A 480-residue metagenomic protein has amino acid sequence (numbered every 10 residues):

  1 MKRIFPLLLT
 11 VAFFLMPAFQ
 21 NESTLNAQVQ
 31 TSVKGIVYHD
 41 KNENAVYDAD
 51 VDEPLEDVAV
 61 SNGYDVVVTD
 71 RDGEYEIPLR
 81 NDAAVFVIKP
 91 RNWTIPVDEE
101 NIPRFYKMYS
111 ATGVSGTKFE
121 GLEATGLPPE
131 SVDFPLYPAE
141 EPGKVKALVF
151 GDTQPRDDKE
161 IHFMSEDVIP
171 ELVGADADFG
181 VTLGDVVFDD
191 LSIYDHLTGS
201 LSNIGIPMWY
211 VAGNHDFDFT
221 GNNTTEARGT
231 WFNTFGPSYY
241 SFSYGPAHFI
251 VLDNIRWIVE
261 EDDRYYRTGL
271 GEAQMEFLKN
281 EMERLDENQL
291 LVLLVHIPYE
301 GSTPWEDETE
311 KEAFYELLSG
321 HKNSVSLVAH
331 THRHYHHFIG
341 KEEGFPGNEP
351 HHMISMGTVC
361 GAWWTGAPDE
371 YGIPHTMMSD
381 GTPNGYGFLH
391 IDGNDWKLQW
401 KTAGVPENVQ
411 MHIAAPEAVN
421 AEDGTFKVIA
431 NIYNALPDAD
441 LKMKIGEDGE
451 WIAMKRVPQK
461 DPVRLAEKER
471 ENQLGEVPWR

Functional and structural regions predicted by a protein language model:
L25, I36, F105-G121, G151 (+4 more regions): Metal-dependent phosphoesterase/phosphodiesterase active-site architecture
T31-K34, D40-Y64, N81-D82: Short, ordered, surface-exposed loop/turn motifs in non-cytosolic proteins
S32, T112-D195: N-terminal active-site segment of His-dependent metallophosphoesterases
V33-H39, G73, F134: A short, amphipathic beta-strand motif
S61-E74, P78: Short, acidic Ser/Thr/Gly-rich low-complexity loop/linker segments typical of extracellular and cell-surface proteins
N62, A84-F119: A short, solvent-exposed loop/turn motif at the edges and junctions of modular extracellular/periplasmic domains
K89, T94, H162-T225: Core catalytic region of metal-dependent phosphoesterases/phosphodiesterases, especially metallo-beta-lactamase-like
R104-T125, I193-L285, W305-L327, H334-D392 (+1 more regions): Extended active-site neighborhood of metal-dependent phosphoesterases/phosphodiesterases
